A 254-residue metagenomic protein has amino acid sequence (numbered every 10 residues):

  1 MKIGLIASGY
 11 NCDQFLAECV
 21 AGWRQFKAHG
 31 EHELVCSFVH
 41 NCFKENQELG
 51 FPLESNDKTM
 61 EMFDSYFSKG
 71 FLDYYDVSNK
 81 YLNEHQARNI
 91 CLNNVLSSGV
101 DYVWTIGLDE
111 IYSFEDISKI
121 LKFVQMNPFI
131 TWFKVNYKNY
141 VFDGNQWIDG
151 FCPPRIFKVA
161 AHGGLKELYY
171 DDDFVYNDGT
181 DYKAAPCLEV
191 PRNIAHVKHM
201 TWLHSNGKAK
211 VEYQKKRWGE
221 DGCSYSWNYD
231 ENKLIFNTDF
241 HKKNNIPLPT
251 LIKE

Functional and structural regions predicted by a protein language model:
K2-I3, H32-C36, L72-D73, D101-V103 (+1 more regions): Residue-level recognition of the N-termini of beta-strands and the immediately preceding loop/turn
I3-F15, C19, F26, V39: A conserved hydrophobic helix/loop-capping motif in glycosyltransferases and polysaccharide synthases
D13-L16, N79-E84, I111: Acidic-and-aromatic substrate-binding clefts and catalytic sites of carbohydrate-active enzymes
A21-E33, N41-F51: Short, acidic, metal-binding catalytic loop of nucleotide-sugar glycosyltransferases
R24, A28, L96-S97, Q125: Residue-level signal for alpha-helix termini/capping positions
F38-V100: Active-site-proximal specificity loops/subdomain of glycosyltransferases
E84-N89, I111-E254: Catalytic-site signature of metal-activated, phosphate-bearing donor transferases, centered on the GT-A/GT-A-like
G99-S113: Short beta-strand-to-loop acidic/aromatic patch adjacent to the donor-nucleotide binding site
